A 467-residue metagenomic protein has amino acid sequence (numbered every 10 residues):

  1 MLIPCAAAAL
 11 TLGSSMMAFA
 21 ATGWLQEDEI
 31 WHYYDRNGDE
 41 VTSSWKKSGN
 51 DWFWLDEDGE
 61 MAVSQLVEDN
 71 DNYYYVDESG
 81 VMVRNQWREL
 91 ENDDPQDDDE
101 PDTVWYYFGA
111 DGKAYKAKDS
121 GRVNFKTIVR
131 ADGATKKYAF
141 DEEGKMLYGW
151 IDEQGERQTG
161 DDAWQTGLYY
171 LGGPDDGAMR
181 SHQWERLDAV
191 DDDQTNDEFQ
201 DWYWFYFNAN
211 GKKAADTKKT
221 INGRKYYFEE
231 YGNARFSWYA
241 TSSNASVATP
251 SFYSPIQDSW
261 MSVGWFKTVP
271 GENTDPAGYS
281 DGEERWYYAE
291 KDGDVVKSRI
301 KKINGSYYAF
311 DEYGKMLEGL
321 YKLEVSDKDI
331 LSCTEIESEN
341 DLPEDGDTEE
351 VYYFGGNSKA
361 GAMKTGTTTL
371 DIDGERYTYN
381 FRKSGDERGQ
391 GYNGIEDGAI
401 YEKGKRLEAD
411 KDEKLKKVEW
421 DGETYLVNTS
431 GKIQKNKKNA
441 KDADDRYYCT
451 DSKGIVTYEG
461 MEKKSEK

Functional and structural regions predicted by a protein language model:
M1-K467: Extracellular adhesion/carbohydrate-binding repeat motifs centered on closely spaced tryptophans
